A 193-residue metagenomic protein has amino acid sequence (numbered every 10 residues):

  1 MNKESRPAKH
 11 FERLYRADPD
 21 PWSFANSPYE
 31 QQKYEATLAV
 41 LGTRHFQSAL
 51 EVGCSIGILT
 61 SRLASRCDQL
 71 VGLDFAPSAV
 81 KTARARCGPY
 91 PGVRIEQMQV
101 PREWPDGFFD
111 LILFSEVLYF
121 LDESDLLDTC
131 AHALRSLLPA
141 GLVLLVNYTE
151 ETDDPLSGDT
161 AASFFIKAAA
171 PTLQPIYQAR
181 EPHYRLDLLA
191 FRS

Functional and structural regions predicted by a protein language model:
M1-R44, S48-V52, I56-G107, L121-S193: Class I (Rossmann-like) S-adenosyl-L-methionine-dependent methyltransferase catalytic domain, capturing the SAM-binding
L113: A conserved beta-strand element that flanks and buttresses the S-adenosyl-L-methionine
V117: Hydrophobic adenine-recognition pocket in adenosine-nucleotide-binding enzymes
